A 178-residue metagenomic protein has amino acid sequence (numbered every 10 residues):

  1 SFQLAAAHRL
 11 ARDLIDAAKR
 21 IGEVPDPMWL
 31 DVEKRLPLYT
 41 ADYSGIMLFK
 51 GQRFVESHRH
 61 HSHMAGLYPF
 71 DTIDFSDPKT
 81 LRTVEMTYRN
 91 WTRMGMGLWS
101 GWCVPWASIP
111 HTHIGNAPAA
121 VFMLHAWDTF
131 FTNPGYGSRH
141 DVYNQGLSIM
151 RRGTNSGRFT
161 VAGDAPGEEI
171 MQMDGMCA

Functional and structural regions predicted by a protein language model:
F2-C177: Active-site core of glycosidic bond-cleaving carbohydrate-active enzymes
